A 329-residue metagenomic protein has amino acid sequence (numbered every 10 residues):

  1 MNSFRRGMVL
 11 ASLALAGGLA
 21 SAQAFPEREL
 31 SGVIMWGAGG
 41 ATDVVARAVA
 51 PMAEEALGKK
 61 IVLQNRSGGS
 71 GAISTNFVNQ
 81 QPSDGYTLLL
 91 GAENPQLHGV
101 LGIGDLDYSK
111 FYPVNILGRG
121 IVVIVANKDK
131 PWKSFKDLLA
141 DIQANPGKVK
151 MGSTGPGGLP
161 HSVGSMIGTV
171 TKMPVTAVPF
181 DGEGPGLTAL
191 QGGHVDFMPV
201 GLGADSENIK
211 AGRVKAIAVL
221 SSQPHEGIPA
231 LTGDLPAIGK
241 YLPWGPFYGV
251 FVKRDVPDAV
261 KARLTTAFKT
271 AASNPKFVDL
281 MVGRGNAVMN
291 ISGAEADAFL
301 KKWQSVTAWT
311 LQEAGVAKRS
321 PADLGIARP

Functional and structural regions predicted by a protein language model:
S3-V9: N-terminal export leaders
G17-S21: N-terminal signal peptide c-region/cleavage motif recognized by signal peptidases
Q23-K110, K148, T171-F197, G201 (+3 more regions): N-terminal (or domain-start) structured segment
E27-E29, K210, A262-P329: An extracytoplasmic/periplasmic, membrane-proximal ligand-sensing/linker region
L30, G39, A46, L63 (+12 more regions): Residue-level signal for nonpolar/aromatic packing positions in well-ordered secondary structure
A53, F77-Y86, G99-P185, L231 (+2 more regions): Hinge/capping helix and adjacent helix->loop/strand transition within the periplasmic-binding protein
E93-P95, R119, D129, L202-G203 (+2 more regions): Solvent-exposed coil/turn segments that connect beta secondary-structure elements in extracytoplasmic/periplasmic
D205-S273, R319-A322, I326-P329: C-terminal lobe and pocket-closing loops of periplasmic/extracytoplasmic Venus-flytrap solute-binding proteins
